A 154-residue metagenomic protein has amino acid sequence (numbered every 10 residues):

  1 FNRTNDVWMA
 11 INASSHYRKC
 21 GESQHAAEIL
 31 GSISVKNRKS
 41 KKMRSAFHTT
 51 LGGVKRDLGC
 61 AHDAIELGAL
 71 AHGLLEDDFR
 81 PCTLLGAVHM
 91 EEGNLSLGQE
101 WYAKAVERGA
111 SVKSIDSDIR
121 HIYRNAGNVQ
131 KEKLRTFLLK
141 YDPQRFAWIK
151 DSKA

Functional and structural regions predicted by a protein language model:
F1-G21, D142-A154: N-terminal alpha-helical interaction modules that lie
F1-N2, L30, K36-R38, L74-L75 (+3 more regions): Alpha-helical junction/boundary sensor with strong preference for TPR arrays
I11-L75, R80, L84: Alpha-helical adaptor scaffolds
H16, V54, V88, I122-A126: TPR/TPR-like alpha-solenoid repeats
H25, D63, L97, Q130-K133: Alpha-helical positions within canonical tetratricopeptide repeat
R38-M43, D77-C82, E107-R120, R145-D151: Boundary/linker segments of alpha-helical solenoid repeat arrays
K41, G59, G93, A126-N128: Short coil/turn linking the two alpha-helices of tandem helical-hairpin repeats
M90-S114, R120, R124, L134-R145: TPR/TPR-like (Sel1-like) alpha-helical repeat modules
